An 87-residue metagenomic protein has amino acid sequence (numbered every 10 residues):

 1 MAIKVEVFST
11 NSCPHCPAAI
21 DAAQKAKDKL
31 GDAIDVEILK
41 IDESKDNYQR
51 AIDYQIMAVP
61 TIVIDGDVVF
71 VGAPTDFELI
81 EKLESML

Functional and structural regions predicted by a protein language model:
M1-K29: Local sequence-structure signature of Cys/Sec-based thiol-disulfide redox active-site neighborhoods
N11, K40-E43, V68: Structured beta->alpha junctions
P14-H15, K45-D46, E78: Short alpha-helical
H15-A18, T61, T75: Hydrophobic residues in alpha-helical membrane-spanning segments
D32-D46: Thiol-based oxidoreductase modules, predominantly thioredoxin-like and allied folds used for disulfide exchange
I52-V63: Structural micro-motif
I64-L87: Non-catalytic, surface beta->alpha helical segment in thiol-disulfide oxidoreductase systems
